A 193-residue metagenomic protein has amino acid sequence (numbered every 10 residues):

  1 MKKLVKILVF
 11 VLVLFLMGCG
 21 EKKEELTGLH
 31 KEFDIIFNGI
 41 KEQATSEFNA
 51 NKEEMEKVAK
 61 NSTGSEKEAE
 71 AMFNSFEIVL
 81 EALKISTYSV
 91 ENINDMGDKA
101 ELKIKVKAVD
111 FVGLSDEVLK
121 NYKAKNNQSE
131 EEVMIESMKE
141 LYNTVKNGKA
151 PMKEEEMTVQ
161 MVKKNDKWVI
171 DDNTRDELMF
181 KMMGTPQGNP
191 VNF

Functional and structural regions predicted by a protein language model:
K2-F10: Sec-dependent signal peptide recognition, specifically the positively charged N-region followed immediately by
F15-G18: C-terminal motif of bacterial Sec signal peptides marking the signal peptidase cleavage site
E21-S89: Core segments of small alpha/beta cavity-forming domains
S62, A69, D110-K153, N192: Mixed-charge, low-complexity intrinsically disordered segments
D95-K99, N165: Residue-level signal for tight coil/turn positions that link beta-strands
D98-V106: A short hydrophobic beta-strand element
V106-V112, K163-N165: Beta-strand elements of well-folded, non-transmembrane domains
A124-V133, M152-V191: Short beta-strand edge/turn micro-motifs at domain boundaries
